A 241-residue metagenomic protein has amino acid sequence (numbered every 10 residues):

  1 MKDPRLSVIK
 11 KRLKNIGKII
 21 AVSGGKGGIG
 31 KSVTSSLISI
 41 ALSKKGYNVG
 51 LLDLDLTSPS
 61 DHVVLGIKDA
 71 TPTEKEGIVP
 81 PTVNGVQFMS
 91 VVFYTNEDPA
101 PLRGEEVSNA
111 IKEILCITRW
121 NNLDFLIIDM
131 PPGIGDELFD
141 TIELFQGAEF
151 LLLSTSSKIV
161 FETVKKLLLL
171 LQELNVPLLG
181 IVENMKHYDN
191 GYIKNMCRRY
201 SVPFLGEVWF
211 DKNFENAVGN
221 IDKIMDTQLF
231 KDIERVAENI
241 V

Functional and structural regions predicted by a protein language model:
M1-G25, A70: Extreme N-terminal, non-catalytic leader segments that precede Walker-type/kinase nucleotide-binding cores
K2, F125-N216: Conserved catalytic-core segment of NTP-binding enzymes
K18-L54, I181: Walker A/P-loop phosphate-binding motif and the immediately C-terminal alpha-helix
N48-P101, S108, E113: Phosphate-binding loop that captures ATP/GTP phosphates
M89, M130, E143, R235-N239: Glycine-rich phosphate-binding loops of nucleotide-dependent enzymes
Y94-L144: Phosphate-binding/switch loop-helix module in NTP-utilizing enzymes
V218-F230: C-terminal boundary of histidine-terminating zinc-finger modules
T227-V241: Histidine-centered active-site loop/cap adjacent to the catalytic His in serine esterases/O-acetyl transfer systems
